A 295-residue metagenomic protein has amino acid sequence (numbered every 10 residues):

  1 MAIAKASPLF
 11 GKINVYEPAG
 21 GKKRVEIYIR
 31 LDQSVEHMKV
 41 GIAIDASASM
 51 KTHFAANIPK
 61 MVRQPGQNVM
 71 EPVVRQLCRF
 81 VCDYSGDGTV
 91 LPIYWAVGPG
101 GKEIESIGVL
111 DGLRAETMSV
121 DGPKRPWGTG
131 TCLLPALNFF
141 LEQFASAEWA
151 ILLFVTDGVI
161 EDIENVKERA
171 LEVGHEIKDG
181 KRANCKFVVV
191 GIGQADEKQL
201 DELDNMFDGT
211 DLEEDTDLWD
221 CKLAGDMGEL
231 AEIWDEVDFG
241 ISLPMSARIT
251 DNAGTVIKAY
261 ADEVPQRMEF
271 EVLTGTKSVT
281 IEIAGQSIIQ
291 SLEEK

Functional and structural regions predicted by a protein language model:
M1-G20, V97-G100, I107-P123: Short glycine- and acidic-rich boundary segments immediately preceding or forming the N-terminal edge of structured
M1-R63, L141: Acidic, polar low-complexity linker/tail segments
E36-I107, I151-V155, K186-Q194: Von Willebrand factor
G112-A150, I160-N165, G191-L200: Von Willebrand factor
V159-E213, D220: VWA/integrin I-like adhesion module and closely mimicked acidic/polar interface patches used
E197-A253, T276: C-terminal helix of von Willebrand factor
P265-L273: Exposed aromatic-hydrophobic patches
T274-E294: Short, aromatic- and glycine-rich surface loops/edge beta-strands on solvent-exposed regions
